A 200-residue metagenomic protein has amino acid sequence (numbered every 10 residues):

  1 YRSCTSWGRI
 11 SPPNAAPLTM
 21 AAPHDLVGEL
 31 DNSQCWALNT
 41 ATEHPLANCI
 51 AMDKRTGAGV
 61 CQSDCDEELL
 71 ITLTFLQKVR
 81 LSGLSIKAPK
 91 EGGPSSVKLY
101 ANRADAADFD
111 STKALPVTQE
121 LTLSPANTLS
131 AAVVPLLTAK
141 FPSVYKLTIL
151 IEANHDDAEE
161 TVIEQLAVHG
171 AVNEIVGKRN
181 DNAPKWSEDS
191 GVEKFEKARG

Functional and structural regions predicted by a protein language model:
I10, N14-T74, S187-G200: Disordered, acidic Ser/Thr/Pro-rich linker "stalks" and the adjacent N-terminal cap of the next globular domain
N14, N32, N39, N48 (+5 more regions): Detector for Asparagine
A58-S111, T138-G200: Aromatic, loop-rich ligand-recognition surfaces of beta-strand-rich domains
S111-A139: Extended, solvent-exposed segments with strong compositional bias
